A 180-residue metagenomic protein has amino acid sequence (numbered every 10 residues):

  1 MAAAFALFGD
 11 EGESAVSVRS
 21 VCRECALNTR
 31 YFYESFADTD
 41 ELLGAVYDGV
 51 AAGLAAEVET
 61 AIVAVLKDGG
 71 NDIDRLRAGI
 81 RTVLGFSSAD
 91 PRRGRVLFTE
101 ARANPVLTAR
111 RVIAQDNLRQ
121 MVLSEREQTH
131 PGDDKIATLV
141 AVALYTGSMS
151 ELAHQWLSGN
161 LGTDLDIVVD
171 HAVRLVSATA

Functional and structural regions predicted by a protein language model:
A2-L7, G53, A78, T82: Pre-recognition alpha-helix immediately N-terminal to the DNA-recognition helix within helix-turn-helix or winged-helix
L7-E41, A45: Helix-turn-helix
V18, Y47-A55, T60: Short, basic, alpha-helical segments at the C-terminal edge of helix-turn-helix-like DNA-binding modules
A45, E59-A89: Hydrophobic alpha-helical connector segments
V58-V65, L97-A101, T129, W156-N160: Secondary-structure edge/capping motif, primarily at the C-terminal ends of alpha-helices and the immediately following
G85, Q120, S124-E127, Q155-A180: C-terminal peripheral helix-coil segments that are non-catalytic and often amphipathic
F86-T108, L123, H154: Amphipathic alpha-helical segments used for helix-helix packing
P105-T129, I136-E151, R174-S177: Amphipathic alpha-helical packing segments from all-alpha helical-bundle domains
